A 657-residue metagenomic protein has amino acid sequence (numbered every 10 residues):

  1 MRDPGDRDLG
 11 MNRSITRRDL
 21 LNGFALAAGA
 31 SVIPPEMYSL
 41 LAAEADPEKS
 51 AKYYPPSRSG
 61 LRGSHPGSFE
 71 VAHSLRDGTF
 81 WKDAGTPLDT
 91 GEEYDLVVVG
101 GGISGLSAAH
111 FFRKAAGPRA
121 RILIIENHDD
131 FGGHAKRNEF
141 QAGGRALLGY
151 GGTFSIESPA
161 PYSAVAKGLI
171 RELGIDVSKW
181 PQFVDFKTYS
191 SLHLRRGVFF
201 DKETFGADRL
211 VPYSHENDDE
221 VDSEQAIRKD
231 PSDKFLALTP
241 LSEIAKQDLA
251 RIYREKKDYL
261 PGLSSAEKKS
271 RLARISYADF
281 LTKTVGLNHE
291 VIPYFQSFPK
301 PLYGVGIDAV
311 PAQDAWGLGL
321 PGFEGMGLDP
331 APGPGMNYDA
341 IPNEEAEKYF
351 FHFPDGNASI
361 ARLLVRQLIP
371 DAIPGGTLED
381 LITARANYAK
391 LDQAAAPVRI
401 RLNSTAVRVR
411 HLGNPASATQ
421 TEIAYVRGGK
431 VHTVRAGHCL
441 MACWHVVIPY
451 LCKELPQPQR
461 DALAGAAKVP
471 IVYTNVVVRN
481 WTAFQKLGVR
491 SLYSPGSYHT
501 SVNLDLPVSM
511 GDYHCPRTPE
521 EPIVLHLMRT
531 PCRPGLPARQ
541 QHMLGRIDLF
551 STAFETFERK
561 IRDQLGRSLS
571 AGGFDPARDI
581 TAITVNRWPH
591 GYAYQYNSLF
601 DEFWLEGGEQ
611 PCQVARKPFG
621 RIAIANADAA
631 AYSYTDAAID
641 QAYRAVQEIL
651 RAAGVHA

Functional and structural regions predicted by a protein language model:
M1-I15, L41-E44: N-terminal secretory signal peptides
D8-A28: N-terminal secretory signal peptides and thylakoid transit peptides that target proteins across membranes
D46-G85, F199-T204, D208-R209, V426 (+2 more regions): Conserved flavin/dinucleotide-binding core of flavoenzymes
D95-L123: N-terminal Rossmann-like FAD-binding beta1-loop-alpha1 element of flavoenzymes
R113-E139: Glycine-rich FAD pyrophosphate-binding loop
G143-L241: Dinucleotide-binding Rossmann-like beta1-alpha1 core, especially the glycine-rich loop that anchors the ADP
P240-S404, P415-T419: Active-site/ligand-binding neighborhood in enzyme catalytic cores
A394, V398, L402-L536: Mid-domain catalytic core of redox enzymes that form a hydrophobic substrate pocket/lid adjacent to a catalytic redox
